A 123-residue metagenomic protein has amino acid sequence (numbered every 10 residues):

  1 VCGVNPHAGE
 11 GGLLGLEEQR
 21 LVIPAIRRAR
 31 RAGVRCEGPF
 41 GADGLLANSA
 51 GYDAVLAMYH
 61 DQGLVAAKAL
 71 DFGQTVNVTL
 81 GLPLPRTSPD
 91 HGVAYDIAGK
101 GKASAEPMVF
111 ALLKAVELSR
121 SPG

Functional and structural regions predicted by a protein language model:
C2-P39: Glycine-rich phosphate/diphosphate-binding loop of Rossmann-like nucleotide-binding domains
A25-G123: Glycine-rich phosphate/nucleotide-binding loop
